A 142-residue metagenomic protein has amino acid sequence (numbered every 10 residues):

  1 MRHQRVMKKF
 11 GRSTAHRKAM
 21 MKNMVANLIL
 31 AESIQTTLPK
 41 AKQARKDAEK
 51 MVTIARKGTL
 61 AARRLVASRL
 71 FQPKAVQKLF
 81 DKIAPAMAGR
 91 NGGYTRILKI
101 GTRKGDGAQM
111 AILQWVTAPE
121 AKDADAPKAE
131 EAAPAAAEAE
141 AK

Functional and structural regions predicted by a protein language model:
M1-E140: Structured, basic alpha/beta domains of bacterial-type, RNA-associated proteins
